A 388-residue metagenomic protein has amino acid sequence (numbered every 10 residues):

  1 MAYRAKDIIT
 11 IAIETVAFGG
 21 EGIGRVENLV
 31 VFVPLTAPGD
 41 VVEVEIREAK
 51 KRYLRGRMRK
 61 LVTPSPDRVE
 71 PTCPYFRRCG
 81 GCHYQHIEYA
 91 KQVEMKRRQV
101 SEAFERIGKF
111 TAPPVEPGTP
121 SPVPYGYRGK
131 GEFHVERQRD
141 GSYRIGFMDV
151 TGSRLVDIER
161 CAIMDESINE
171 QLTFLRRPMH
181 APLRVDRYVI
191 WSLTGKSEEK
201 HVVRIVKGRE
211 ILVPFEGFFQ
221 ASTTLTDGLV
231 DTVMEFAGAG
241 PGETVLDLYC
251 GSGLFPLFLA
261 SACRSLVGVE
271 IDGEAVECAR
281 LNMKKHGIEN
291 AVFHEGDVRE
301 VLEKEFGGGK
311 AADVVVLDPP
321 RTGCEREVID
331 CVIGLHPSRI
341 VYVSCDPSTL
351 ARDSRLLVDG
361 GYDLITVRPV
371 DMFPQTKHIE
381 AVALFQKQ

Functional and structural regions predicted by a protein language model:
M1-L317, T322-D330, H336: Accessory RNA-recognition modules of RNA-modification enzymes
K130, H378-V382: Short hydrophobic/aromatic beta-strand or adjacent loop that forms the aromatic wall/cage of a ligand/substrate-binding
H294-I379, Q388: S-adenosylmethionine
L384-Q386: Short, well-ordered beta-strand micro-motif
